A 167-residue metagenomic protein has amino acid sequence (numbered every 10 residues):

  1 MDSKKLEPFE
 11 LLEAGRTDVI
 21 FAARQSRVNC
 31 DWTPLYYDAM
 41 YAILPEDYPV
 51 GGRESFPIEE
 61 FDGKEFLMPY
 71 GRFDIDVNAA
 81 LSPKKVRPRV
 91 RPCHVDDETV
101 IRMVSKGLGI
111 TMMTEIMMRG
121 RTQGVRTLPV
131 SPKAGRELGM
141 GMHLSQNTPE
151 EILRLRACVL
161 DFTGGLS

Functional and structural regions predicted by a protein language model:
M1-R27, H94: Central regulatory/effector-binding core of bacterial HTH transcription factors
K4-K5, P57, V95-D96, T114: Short loop/turn segments at beta->alpha junctions
L12-E13, F61, R102-L108, M140: Hydrophobic residues within well-ordered alpha-helices
T17, A23-C30, A79, D97-R126: A ligand-binding cleft/hinge motif common to bilobed small-molecule-binding domains
C30-M40, L44-F66, E150: Flexible hinge/capping segments at coil-to-helix
D31-Y41, T111, E115-I116, Q123-L138: Short beta-strand->loop
K64-R89, T148-R156, L166: Secondary-structure junction motif
T127-S167: A late-sequence structural motif
